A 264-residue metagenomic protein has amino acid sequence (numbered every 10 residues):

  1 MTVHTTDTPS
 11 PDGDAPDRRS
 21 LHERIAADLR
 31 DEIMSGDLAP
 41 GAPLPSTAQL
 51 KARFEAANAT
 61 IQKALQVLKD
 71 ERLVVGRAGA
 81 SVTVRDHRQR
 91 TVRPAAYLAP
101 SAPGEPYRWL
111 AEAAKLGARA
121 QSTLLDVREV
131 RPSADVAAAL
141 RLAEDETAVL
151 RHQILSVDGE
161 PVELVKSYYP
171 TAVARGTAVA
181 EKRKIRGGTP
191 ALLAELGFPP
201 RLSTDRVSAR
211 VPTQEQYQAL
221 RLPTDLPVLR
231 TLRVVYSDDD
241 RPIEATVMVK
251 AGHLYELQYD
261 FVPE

Functional and structural regions predicted by a protein language model:
T2-R24, A52-R53, K63-A139, A143-E144 (+5 more regions): HTH-adjacent hinge/linker in prokaryotic transcriptional regulators
D12, R119-E264: C-terminal all-alpha effector/ligand-binding and dimerization domain of prokaryotic HTH-type transcriptional repressors
R24-A42: Short helix->loop/beta-hairpin flanking segments within DNA-binding domains
G36, G41-E55, L68: A short alpha-helical element within helix-turn-helix/winged-helix DNA-binding domains across DNA-binding proteins
P45-S46, A64, S81, D126 (+2 more regions): Residue-level "edge-of-site" marker
